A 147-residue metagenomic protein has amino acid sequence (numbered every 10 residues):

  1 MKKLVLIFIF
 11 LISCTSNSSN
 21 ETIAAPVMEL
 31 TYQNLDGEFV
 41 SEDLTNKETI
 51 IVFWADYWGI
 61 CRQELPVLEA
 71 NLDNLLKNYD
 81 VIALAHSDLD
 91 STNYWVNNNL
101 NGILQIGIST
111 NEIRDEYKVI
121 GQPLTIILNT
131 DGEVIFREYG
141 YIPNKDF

Functional and structural regions predicted by a protein language model:
M1-I7: Sec-dependent signal peptide recognition, specifically the positively charged N-region followed immediately by
L11-S13: C-terminal motif of bacterial Sec signal peptides marking the signal peptidase cleavage site
T15-E42: N-terminal "domain-start" segment that seeds a small globular fold
P26, K47, I120-Q122: Short, small/polar residue-rich loop motifs at catalytic or cofactor-binding pockets
V40-R62: Short active-site neighborhood of thiol/selenol oxidoreductases, capturing the structured segment around
R62-N99, S109-D115: Structural microenvironment flanking redox-active thiols in thiol-disulfide oxidoreductases
N97-D131: Short, internal strand/loop/helix patches that form the active-site neighborhood or redox-interaction surface
G121-I126, T130-F147: Non-catalytic, surface beta->alpha helical segment in thiol-disulfide oxidoreductase systems
